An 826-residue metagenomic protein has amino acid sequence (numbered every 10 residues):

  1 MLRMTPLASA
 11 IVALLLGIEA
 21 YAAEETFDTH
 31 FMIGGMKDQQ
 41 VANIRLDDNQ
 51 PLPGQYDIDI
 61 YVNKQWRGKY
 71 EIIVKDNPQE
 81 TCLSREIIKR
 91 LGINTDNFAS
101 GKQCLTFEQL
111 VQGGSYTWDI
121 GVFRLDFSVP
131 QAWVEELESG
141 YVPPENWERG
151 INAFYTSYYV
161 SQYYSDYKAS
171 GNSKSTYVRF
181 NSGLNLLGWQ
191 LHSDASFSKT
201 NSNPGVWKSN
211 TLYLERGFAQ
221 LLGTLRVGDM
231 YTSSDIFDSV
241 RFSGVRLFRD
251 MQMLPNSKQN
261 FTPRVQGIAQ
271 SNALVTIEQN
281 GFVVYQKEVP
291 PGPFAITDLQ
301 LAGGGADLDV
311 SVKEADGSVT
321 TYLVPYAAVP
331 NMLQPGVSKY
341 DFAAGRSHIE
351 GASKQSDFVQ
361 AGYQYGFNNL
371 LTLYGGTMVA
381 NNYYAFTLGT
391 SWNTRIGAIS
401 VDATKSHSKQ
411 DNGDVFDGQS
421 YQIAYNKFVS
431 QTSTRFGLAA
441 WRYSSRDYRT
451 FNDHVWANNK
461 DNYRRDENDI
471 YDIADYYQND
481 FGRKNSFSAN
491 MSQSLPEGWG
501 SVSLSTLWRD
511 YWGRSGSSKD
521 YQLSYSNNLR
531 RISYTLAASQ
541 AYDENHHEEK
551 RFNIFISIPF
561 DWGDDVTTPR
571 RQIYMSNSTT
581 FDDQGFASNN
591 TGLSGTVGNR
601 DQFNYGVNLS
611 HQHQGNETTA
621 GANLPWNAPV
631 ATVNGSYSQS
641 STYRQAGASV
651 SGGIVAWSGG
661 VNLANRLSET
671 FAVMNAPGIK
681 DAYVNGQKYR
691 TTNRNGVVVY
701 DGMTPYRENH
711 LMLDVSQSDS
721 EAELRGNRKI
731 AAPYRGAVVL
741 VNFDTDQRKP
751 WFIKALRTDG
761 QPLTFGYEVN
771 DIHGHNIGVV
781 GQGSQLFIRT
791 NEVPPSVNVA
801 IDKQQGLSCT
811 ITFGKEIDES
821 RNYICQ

Functional and structural regions predicted by a protein language model:
M1-A22: Gram-negative bacterial Sec-dependent N-terminal signal peptides
E24-Y56, R67, E86, R90-L91 (+9 more regions): Flexible, glycine-rich linker and terminal segments associated with outer-membrane beta-barrel/transport systems
R67-E80: Short acidic/polar beta-strand-loop edge motifs in secreted extracellular and Gram-negative envelope-associated
I296-G304: Extracytoplasmic assembly/pore-lining segments of large envelope/extracellular complexes
F342-Q360, Q364: Outer-membrane beta-barrel transmembrane domain signature of Gram-negative proteins, especially the mid-to-C-terminal
T372-T377: Short catalytic-loop micro-motif centered on adjacent basic/acidic residues
